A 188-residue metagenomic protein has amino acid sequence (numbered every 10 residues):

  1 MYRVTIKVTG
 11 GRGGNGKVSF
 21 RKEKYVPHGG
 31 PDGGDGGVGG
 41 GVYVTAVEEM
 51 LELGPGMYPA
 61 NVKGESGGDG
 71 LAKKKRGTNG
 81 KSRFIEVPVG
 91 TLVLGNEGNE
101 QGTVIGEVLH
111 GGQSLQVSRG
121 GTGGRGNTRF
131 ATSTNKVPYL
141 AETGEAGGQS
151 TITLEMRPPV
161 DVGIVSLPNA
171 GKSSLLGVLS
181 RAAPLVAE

Functional and structural regions predicted by a protein language model:
M1-A170, G177-A187: Conserved P-loop NTPase architecture
